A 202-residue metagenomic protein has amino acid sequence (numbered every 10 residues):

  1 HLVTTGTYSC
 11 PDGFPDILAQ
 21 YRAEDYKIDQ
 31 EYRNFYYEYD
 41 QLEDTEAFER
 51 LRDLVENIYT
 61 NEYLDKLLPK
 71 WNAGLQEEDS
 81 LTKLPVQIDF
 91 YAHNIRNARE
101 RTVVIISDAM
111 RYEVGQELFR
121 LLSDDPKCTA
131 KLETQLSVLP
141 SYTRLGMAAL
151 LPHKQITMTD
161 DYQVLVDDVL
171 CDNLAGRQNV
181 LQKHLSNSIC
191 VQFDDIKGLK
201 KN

Functional and structural regions predicted by a protein language model:
H1-T102, A109-N202: …; additionally, a secondary subgroup of soluble metalloenzymes is captured
